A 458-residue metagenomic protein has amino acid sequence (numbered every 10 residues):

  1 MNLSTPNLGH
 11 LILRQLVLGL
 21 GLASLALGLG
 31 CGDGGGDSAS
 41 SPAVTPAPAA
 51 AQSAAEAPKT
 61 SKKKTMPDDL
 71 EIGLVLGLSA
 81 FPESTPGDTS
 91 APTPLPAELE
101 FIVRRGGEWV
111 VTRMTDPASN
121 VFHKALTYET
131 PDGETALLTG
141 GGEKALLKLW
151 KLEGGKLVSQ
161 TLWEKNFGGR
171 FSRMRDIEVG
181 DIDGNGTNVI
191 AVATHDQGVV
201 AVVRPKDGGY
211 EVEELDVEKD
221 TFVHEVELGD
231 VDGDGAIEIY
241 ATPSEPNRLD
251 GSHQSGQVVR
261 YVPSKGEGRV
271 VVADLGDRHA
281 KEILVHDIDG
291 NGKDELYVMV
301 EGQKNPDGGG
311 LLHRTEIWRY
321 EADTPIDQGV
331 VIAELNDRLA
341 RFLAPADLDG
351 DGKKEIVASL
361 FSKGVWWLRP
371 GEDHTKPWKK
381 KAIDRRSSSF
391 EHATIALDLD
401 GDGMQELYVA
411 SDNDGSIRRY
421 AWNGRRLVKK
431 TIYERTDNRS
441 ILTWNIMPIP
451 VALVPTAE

Functional and structural regions predicted by a protein language model:
M1-L13: N-terminal secretory signal peptides that target proteins for export/translocation
N2, L22, G36-A39, A51 (+1 more regions): Intrinsically disordered, low-complexity segments
T5, A23-A26, T45, A50: Ala/Thr-enriched low-complexity intrinsically disordered regions
L8, G28, P42-T45, A57: Low-complexity, intrinsically disordered segments with a bias for serine/threonine
I12-G28: Bacterial N-terminal signal peptides
G30-G35: Bacterial signal peptide processing site
S38-P42, A452: Intrinsically disordered, low-complexity segments enriched in small/polar and acidic residues
A47, A51-E458: Beta-propeller-forming repeat regions
